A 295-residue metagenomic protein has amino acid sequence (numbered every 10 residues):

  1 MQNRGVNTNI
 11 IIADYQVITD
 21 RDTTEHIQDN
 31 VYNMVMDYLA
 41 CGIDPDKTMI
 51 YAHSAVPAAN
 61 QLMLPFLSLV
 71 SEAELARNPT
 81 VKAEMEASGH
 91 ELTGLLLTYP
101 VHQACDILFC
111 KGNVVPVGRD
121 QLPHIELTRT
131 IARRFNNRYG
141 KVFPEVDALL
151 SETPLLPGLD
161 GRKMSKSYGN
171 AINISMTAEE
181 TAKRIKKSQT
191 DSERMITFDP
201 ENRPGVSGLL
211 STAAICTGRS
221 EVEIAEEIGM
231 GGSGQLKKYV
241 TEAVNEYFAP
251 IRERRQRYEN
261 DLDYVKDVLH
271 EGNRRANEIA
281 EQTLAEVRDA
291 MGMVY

Functional and structural regions predicted by a protein language model:
M1-A104, Q256: N-terminal Rossmann-like or analogous alpha/beta NTP/dinucleotide-binding catalytic cores that position adenine
G5-V6, E72-A76, F109-P116, A214-I224 (+1 more regions): Short helix-capping/linker segments at secondary-structure and domain boundaries
D14-Q16, G112-V114, Q189: Short, histidine-centered active-site or binding-site loop motifs used for metal coordination, general acid-base
T23-T24, V115-G118, I196: Short, polar/flexible loop-turn hinges at active-site or ligand-entry regions and domain interfaces
E25-Y32, L122-I125, K266: Non-membrane alpha-helical structural segments and their capping/turn regions in soluble enzymes
P79-I131, F135, Y139, P157: Internal, conserved structured core segments that host functional sites
P123, R129-Y295: Conserved nucleotide- and phosphate/pyrophosphate-binding catalytic cores in adenylate/nucleotidyl-handling enzymes
